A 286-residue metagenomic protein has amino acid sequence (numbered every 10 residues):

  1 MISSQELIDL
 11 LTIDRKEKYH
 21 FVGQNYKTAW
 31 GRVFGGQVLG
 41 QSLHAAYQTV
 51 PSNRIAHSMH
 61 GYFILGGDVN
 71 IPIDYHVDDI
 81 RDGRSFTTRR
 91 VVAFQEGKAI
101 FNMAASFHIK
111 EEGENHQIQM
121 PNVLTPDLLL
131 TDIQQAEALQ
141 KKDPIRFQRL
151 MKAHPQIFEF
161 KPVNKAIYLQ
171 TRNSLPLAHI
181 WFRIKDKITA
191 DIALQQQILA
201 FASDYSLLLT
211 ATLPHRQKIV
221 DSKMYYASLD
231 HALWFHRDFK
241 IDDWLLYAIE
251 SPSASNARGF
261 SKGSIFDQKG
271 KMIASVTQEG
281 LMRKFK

Functional and structural regions predicted by a protein language model:
M1-K286: Terminal targeting signals and extreme-terminal segments of soluble enzymes
